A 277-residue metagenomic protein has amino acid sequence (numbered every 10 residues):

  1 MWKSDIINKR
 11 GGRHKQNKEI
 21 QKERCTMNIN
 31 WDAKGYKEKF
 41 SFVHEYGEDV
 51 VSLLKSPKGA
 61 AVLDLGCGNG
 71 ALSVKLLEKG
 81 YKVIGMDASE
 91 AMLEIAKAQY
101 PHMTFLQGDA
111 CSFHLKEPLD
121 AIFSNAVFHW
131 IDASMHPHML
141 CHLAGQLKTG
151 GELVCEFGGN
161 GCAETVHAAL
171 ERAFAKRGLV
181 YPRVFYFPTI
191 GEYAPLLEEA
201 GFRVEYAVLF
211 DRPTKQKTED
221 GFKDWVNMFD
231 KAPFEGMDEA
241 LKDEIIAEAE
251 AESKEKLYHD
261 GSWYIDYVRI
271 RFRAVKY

Functional and structural regions predicted by a protein language model:
R24-A60, A71-K75: Conserved class I S-adenosyl-L-methionine
L63-L65, N69-F113: Class I SAM-dependent methyltransferase SAM/SAH-binding core
H114-I122: A short acidic, Gly/Pro-enriched loop at the edge of an enzyme's catalytic core that lines a small-molecule cofactor
A121-M135: A short SAM/SAH-binding and catalytic strip from SAM-dependent methyltransferases
P137-E152: A short glycine-rich, Lys/Arg-flanked "PGG" loop and its adjoining helix->strand segment in the class I
G150-E219, F234: Conserved catalytic/acceptor-binding region of the Class I
E205-D260: C-terminal helical/coil "lid" or tail adjacent to the Rossmann-like core of SAM-dependent
R269-Y277: Core SAM-dependent methyltransferase catalytic element
